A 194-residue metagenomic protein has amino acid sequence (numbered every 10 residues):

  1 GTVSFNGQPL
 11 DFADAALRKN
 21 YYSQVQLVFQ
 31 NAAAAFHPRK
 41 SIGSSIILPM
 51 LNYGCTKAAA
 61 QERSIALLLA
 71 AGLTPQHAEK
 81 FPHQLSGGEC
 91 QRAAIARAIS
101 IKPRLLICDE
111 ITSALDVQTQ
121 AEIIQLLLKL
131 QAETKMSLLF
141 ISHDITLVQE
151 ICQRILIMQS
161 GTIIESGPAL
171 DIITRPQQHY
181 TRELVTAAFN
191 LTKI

Functional and structural regions predicted by a protein language model:
P9-Q26, N52, D171-P176: ABC ATPase NBD coupling module
A58-Q76, V185-T186: Conserved ABC ATPase "signature" region
F81-L85, E89: Conserved ABC ATPase signature
S100-R104: A short, proline-enriched helix->beta-strand linker immediately N-terminal to the Walker B motif in ABC-type P-loop
V148-E150: A short, surface-exposed alpha-helical micro-motif characterized by mixed small hydrophobic and charged/polar residues
S166-G167: ABC ATPase "signature
